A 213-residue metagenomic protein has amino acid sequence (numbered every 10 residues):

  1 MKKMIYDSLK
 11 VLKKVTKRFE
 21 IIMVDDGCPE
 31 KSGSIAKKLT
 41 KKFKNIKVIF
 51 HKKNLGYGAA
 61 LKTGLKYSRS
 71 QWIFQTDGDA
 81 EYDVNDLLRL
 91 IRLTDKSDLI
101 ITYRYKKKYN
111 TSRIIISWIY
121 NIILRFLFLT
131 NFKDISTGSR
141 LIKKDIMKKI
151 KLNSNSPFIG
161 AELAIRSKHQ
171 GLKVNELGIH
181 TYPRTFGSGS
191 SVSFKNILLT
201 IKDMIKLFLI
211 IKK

Functional and structural regions predicted by a protein language model:
M1-L12: Short, well-formed alpha-helical segments that are part of the catalytic scaffolds of diverse glycosyltransferases
K2-K3, E30-S34, A59, D134: Residue-level preference for short helical/loop micro-motifs built around acidic side chains
M4, S32, L61, N85-L87 (+1 more regions): Acidic donor-diphosphate engagement hotspot in glycosyltransferases and nucleotidyltransferases that stabilizes
Y6-D7, K17, M23, G33-I35 (+1 more regions): Terminal low-complexity segments of carbohydrate-biosynthetic enzymes
F19, G33-Y67: Conserved donor nucleotide-binding strand/loop of the catalytic core
D25-G33, A80: A conserved acidic beta->alpha catalytic loop
H51-Y67, W72-F74, E81-P157, Y182-L207: Acceptor/aglycone-binding surface of glycosyltransferases and processive sugar-polymer synthases
I146-I150, S156-K173: A short, conserved alpha-helix in the catalytic core of glycosyltransferases
